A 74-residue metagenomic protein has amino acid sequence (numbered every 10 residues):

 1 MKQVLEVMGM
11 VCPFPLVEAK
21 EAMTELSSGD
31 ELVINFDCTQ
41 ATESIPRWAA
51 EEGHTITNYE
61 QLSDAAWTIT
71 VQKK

Functional and structural regions predicted by a protein language model:
M1-M8: Short amphipathic
K2, G29-V33, A66-T68: Intrinsic-disorder/low-complexity, polar/charged segments enriched in Ser/Thr/Lys/Arg/Asp/Glu/Gln
E6, N35, T70-Q72: Generic structural detector for well-ordered beta-strands
V11: Glycine-rich acidic phosphate-binding loop
F14-A50: Amphipathic, hydrophobic secondary-structure cores in small proteins
P46-K74: C-terminal structural segments of small proteins and small subunits
